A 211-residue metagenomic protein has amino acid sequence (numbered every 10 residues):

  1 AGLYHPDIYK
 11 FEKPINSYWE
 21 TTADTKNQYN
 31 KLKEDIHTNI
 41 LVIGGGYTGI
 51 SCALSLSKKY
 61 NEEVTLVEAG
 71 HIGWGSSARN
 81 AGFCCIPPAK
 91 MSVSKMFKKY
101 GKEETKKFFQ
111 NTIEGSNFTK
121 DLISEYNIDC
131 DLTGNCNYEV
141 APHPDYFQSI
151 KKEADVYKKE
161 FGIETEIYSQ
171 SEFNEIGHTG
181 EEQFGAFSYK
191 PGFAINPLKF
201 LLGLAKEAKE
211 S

Functional and structural regions predicted by a protein language model:
A1-I40, K58-E62: Extreme N-terminal leader/targeting segments of oxidoreductases
N39, R79-S94: Short coil-to-beta-strand
G44-T48, A69: Glycine-rich Rossmann-fold phosphate-binding loop(s) that bind the pyrophosphate of adenine dinucleotide cofactors
A53, S57-K58, E207-K209: Gly/Ala-rich phosphate-binding loop of Rossmann-like dinucleotide-binding domains, activating on the conserved
S57-R79: Glycine-rich FAD pyrophosphate-binding loop
P87-S171: Dinucleotide-binding Rossmann-like beta1-alpha1 core, especially the glycine-rich loop that anchors the ADP
K152-E160, G180-S211: Helical element adjacent to the flavin cofactor pocket in flavoenzyme catalytic cores
